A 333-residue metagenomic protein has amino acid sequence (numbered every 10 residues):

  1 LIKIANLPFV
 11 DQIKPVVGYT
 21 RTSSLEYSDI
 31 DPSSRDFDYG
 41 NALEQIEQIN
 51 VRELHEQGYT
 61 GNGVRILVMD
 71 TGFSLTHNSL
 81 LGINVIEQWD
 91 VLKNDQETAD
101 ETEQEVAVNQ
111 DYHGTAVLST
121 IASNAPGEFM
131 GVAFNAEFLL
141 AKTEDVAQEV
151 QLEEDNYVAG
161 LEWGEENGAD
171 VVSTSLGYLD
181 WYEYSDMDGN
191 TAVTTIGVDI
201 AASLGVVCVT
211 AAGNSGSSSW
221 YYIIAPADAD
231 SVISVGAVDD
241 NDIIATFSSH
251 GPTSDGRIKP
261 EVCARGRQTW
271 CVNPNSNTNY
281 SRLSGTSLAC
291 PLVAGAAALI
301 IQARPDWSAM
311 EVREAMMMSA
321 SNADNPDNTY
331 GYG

Functional and structural regions predicted by a protein language model:
L1-I46, R52-H55, D230: Autoinhibitory propeptides
A42, E53-E153, N167-D170, S203-G205 (+5 more regions): Subtilisin-like serine protease catalytic core
H55, T60-N62, N124-G127, L140-S231 (+6 more regions): Substrate-binding/access-modulating region of protease and related hydrolase catalytic domains
V235: Alpha-helical segment proximal to the catalytic Tyr-Lys
V238: Carbohydrate-associated surface elements
S248-C271: Internal glycine-rich alpha/beta core junctions
A289-P305: Short, small-residue alpha-helix embedded
G331-G333: Catalytic cores of secreted or luminal carbohydrate-active enzymes
